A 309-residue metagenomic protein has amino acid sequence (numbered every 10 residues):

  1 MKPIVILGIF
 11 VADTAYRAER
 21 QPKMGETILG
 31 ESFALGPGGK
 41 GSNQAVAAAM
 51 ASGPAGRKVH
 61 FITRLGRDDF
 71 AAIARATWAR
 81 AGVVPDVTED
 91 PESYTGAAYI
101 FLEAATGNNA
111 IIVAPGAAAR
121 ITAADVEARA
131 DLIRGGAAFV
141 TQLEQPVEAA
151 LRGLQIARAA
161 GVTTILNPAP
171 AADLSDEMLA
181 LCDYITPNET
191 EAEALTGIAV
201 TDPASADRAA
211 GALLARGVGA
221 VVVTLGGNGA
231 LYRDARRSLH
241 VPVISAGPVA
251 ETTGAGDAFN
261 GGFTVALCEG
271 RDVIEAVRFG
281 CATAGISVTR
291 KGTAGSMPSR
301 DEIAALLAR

Functional and structural regions predicted by a protein language model:
M1-R64, D69-A79, P248-A250: Glycine-rich phosphate/adenosyl-contacting loop at the front of the ribokinase-like
M1-V5, A172-D173, E177, P203-R309: Conserved phosphate-binding/catalytic region of the ribokinase-like
V46, A97-F101, A110, G229-Y232: Short beta-strand scaffold segments in enzyme catalytic cores
T77-E92: A glycine-rich helix N-cap at a beta->alpha junction
T88-P91, I100-A138, L143: Conserved phosphate-binding/catalytic loop of the ribokinase/pfkB sugar-kinase fold
D125, R129, A137-R208, G227-A230: Conserved beta-alpha-beta core of the PfkB/ribokinase-like small-molecule kinase fold
